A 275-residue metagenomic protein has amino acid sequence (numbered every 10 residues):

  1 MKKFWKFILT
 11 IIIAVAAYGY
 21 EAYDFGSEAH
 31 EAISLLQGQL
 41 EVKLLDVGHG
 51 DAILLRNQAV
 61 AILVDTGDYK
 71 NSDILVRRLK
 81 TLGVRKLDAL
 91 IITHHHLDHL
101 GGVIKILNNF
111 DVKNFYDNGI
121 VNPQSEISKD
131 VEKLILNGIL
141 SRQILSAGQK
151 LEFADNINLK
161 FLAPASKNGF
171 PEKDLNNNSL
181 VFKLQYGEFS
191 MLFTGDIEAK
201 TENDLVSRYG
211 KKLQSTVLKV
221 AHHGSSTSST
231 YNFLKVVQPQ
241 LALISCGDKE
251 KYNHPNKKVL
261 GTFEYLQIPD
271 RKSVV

Functional and structural regions predicted by a protein language model:
K2-T10, A14-V275: Non-globular, low-confidence helical/coil segments that flank catalytic cores
